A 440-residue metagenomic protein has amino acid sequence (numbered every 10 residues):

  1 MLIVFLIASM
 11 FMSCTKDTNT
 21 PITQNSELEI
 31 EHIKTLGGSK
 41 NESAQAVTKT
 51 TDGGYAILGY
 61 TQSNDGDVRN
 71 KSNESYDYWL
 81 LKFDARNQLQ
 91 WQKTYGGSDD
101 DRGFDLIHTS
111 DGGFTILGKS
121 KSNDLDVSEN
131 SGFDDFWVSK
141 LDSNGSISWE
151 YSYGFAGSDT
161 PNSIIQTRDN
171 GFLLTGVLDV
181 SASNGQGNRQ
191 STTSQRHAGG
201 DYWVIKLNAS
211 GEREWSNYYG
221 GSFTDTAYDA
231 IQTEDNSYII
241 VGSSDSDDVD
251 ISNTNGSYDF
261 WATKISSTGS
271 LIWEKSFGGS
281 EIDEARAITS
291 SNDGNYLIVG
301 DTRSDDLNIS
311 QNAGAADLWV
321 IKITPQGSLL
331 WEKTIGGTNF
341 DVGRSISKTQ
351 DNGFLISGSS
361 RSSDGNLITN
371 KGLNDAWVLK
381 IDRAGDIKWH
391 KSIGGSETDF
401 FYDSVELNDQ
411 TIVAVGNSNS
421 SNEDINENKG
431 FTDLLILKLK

Functional and structural regions predicted by a protein language model:
M1-V4: Sec-dependent signal peptide recognition, specifically the positively charged N-region followed immediately by
M10-S13: C-terminal motif of bacterial Sec signal peptides marking the signal peptidase cleavage site
T15-K440: A sequence-level/structural motif corresponding to short, flexible coil/turn segments enriched in small polar residues
